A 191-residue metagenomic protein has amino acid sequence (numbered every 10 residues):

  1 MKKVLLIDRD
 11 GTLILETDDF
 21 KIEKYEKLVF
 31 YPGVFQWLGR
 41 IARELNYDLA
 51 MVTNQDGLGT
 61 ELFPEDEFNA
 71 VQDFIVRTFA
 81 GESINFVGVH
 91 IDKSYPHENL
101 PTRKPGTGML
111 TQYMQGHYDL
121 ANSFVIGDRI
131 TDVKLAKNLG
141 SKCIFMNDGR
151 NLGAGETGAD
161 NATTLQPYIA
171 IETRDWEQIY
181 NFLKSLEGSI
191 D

Functional and structural regions predicted by a protein language model:
M1-L49: Active-site neighborhood of HAD-like aspartate-dependent phosphohydrolases
I7-R9, T53, G127-D128: Active-site flanking residues adjacent to catalytic metal/cofactor-binding acidic residues
L15-T17, K93, N147: Residue-level signal for short segments within beta-strands and strand-turn junctions of well-structured beta-sheet
D19-K27, G59-T60, P96-N99: Surface-exposed cleft-lining segments at the edges of enzyme active sites
Y25-F30, F63-A70, K104-P105: Alpha-helix N-cap and loop-to-helix initiation/capping positions
V34, L38-V71, F86-E98, A136: Substrate-recognition element of Asp-dependent hydrolases with the DxDx(T/V) motif
D66, D73-N85, E98-V125, R129-D191: Asp-based, Mg2+/Mn2+-dependent phosphohydrolase catalytic module
